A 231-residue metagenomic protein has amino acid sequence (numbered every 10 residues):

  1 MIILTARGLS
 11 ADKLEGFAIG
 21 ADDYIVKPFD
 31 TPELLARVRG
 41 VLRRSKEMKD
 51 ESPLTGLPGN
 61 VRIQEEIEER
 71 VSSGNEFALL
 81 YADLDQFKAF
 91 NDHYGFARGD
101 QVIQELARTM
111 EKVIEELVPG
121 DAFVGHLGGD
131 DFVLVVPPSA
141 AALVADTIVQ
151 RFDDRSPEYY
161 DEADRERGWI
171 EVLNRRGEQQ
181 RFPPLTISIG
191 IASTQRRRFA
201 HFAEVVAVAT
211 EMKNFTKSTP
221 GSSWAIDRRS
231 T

Functional and structural regions predicted by a protein language model:
G8-D23: Alpha4 helix (beta4-alpha4-beta5 surface) of REC/receiver domains from two-component response regulators
K13, V41-N60, D83: Amphipathic HAMP/coiled-coil signal-transducing linker helices that couple sensory inputs to cytosolic output domains
K27: A Lys-centered signature of the CheY-like receiver
D30-T31, R39, A140: Receiver (REC) domain switch/active-site region of two-component response regulators
L34-S45, E66, R70: Receiver (REC) domain switch/output surface
G59-A78, K88-E115, G125-G129, V133 (+3 more regions): Conserved long alpha-helical elements within nucleotide-processing catalytic cores of c-di-GMP signaling and class III
H126, Y160-E211, S223-R229: A short glycine-enriched loop-to-beta-strand structural element that forms part of the catalytic core of nucleotide
